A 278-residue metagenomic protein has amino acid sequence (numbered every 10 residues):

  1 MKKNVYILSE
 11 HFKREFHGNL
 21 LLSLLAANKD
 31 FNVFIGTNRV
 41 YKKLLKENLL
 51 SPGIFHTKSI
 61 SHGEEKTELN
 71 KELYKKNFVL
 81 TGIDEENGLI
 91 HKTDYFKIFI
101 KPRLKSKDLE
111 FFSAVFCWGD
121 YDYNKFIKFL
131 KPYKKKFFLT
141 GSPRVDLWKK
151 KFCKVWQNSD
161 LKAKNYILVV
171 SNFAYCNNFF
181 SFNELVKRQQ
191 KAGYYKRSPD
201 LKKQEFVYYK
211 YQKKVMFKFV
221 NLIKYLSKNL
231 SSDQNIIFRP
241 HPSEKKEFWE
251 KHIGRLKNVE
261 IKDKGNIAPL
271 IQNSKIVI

Functional and structural regions predicted by a protein language model:
M1-R14, F219-S231: A short, flexible N-terminal coil/short beta segment enriched in small residues
K3-Q157, V169-N177, E244, I261 (+1 more regions): Active-site and donor-binding regions of nucleotide-sugar-utilizing enzymes
A26, D120, V220-K224, I271: Short, hydrophobic/amphipathic alpha-helical packing segments that form internal helix faces or helix-helix interfaces
K131-Y133, L230-S231, G254-K257: Short helix-capping segments at alpha-helix termini
K151-H252: Conserved catalytic-core segment of nucleotide-activated headgroup transferases in glycan assembly
W249-K264: Nucleotide-activated donor-binding/catalytic signature segment of Leloir-type glycosyltransferases, i.e., the conserved
N266-I276: Short acidic alpha-helix that forms the nucleotide-activated donor recognition element in Leloir-type transferases
